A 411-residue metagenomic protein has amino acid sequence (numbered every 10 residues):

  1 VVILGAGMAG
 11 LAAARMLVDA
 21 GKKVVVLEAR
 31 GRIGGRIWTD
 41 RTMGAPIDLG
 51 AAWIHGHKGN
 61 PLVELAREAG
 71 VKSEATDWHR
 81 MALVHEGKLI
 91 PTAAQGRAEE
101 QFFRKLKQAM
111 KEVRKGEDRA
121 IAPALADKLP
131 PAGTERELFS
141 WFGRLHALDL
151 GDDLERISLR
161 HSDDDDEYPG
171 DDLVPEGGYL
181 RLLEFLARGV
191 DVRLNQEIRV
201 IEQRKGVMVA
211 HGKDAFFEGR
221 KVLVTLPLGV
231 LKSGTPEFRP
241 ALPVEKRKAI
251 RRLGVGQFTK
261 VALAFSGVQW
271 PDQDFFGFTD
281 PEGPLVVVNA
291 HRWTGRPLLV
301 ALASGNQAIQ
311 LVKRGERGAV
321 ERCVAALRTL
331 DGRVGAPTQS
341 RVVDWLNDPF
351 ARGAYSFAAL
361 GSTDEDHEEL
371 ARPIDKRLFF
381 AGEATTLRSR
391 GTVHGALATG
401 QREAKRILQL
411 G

Functional and structural regions predicted by a protein language model:
V1-G411: FAD-dinucleotide binding site
